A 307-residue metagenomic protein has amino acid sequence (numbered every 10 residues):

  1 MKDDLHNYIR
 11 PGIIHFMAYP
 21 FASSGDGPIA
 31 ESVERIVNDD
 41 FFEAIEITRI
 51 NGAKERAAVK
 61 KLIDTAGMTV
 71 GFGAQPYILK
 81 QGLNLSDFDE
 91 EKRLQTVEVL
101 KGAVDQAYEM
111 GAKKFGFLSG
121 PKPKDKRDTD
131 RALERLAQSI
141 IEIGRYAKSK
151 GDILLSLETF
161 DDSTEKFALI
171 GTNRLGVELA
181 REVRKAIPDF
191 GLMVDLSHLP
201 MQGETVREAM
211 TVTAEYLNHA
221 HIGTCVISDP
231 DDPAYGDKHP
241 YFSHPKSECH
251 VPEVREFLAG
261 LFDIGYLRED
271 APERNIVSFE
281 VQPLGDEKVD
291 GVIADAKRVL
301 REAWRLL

Functional and structural regions predicted by a protein language model:
M1-V104, Y108, I187-D189, A294-L307: N-terminal pre-domain/capping segments
K2-D3, D89-G191, D295: Active-site acidic/histidine proton-transfer and metal-coordination neighborhood in alpha/beta enzyme cores
I9-M17, E43-I47, M68-Q75, F115-F117 (+4 more regions): Hydrophobic faces of well-ordered beta-strands that scaffold small-molecule active sites in alpha/beta enzyme cores
Y19-D26, A44-V59, P123-D125, S163-L169 (+4 more regions): Acidic-and-aromatic substrate-binding clefts and catalytic sites of carbohydrate-active enzymes
K60-G71, D125-Q138, F167-E182, R207-Y216 (+1 more regions): Short, electropositive alpha-helical surface patch
A147-H244: Acidic/histidine-rich catalytic cores of soluble enzymes
D237-P240, D270-V289: Active-site clefts of carbohydrate-active enzymes
K246-D270: A short, acidic, amphipathic alpha-helical segment used as a generic capping/interface helix at domain edges
